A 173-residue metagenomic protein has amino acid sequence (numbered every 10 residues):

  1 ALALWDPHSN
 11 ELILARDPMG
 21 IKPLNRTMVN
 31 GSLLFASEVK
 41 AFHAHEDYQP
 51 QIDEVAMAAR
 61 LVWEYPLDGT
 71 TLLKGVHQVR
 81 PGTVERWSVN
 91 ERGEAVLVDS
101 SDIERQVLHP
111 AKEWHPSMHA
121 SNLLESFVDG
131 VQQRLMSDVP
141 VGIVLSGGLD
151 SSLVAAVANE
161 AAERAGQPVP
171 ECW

Functional and structural regions predicted by a protein language model:
A1-W173: Cysteine-centered catalytic environments shared across enzyme families
